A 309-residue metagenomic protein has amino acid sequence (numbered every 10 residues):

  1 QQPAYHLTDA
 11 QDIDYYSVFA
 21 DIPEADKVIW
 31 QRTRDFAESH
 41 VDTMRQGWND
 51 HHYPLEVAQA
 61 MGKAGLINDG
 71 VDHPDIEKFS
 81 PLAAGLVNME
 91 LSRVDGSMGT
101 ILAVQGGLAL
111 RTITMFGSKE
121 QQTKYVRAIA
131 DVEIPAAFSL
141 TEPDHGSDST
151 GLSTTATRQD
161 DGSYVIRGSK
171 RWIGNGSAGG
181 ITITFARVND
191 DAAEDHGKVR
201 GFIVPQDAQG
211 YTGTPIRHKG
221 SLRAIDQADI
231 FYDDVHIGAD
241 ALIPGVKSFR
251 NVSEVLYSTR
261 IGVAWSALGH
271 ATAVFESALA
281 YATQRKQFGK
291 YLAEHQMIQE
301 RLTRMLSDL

Functional and structural regions predicted by a protein language model:
Q1-A103, K124, A128-D131: Amphipathic, small/basic residue-rich leader segments at the start of a protein or domain
V18-I22, T212-L309: Glycine-rich beta->alpha junctions and the first turn(s) of the following alpha-helix
G96, R171-S177, L222, S258-V263: Glycine-rich phosphate/pyrophosphate-binding beta-alpha loops
T100-E120, G146, D160: N-terminal glycine-rich flavin-associated loop
V132-L140, F185: A short, Trp-centered hydrophobic/proline-enriched beta-strand micro-motif
D144-S147, W172-N175, A192-A193, K219-D226: Short Gly/Pro-enriched turn/cap motifs at secondary-structure boundaries
T154-T157: A structural signal for short hydrophobic beta-strand segments in well-ordered beta-sheet cores
S163, R167-G213: A short core secondary-structure module
